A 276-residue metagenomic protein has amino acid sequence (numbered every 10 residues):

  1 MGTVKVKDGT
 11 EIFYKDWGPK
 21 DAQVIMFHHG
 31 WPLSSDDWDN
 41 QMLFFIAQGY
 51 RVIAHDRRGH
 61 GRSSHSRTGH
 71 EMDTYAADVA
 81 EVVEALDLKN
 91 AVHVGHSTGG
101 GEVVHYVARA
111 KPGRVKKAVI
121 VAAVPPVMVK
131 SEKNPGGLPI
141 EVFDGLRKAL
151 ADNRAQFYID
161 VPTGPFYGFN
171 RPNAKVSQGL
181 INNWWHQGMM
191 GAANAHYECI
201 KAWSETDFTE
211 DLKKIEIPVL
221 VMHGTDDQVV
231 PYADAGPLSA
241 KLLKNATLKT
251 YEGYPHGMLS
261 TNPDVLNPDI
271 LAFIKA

Functional and structural regions predicted by a protein language model:
D8-T68: Conserved HGGG/HGGXW glycine-rich cap/lid loop of the alpha/beta-hydrolase fold
H29-W31, A91, G95-S97: Conserved alpha/beta-hydrolase "nucleophile elbow" surrounding the catalytic nucleophile
T74-A91: Conserved acidic catalytic loop of the alpha/beta-hydrolase fold
V104-R109, G113-D152: Flexible "cap/lid" loop of the alpha/beta hydrolase fold
P126-L138, K148-K213: Conserved alpha/beta-hydrolase catalytic His-Asp/Glu region
I215, V221-H223, D227: Short beta-strand/loop motif that positions the catalytic acidic residue of the alpha/beta-hydrolase fold
Q228-D234: Conserved alpha/beta-hydrolase "acid-adjacent" motif
K244-A276: Catalytic active-site module of serine/aspartate enzymes centered on a nucleophile-bearing elbow/loop
